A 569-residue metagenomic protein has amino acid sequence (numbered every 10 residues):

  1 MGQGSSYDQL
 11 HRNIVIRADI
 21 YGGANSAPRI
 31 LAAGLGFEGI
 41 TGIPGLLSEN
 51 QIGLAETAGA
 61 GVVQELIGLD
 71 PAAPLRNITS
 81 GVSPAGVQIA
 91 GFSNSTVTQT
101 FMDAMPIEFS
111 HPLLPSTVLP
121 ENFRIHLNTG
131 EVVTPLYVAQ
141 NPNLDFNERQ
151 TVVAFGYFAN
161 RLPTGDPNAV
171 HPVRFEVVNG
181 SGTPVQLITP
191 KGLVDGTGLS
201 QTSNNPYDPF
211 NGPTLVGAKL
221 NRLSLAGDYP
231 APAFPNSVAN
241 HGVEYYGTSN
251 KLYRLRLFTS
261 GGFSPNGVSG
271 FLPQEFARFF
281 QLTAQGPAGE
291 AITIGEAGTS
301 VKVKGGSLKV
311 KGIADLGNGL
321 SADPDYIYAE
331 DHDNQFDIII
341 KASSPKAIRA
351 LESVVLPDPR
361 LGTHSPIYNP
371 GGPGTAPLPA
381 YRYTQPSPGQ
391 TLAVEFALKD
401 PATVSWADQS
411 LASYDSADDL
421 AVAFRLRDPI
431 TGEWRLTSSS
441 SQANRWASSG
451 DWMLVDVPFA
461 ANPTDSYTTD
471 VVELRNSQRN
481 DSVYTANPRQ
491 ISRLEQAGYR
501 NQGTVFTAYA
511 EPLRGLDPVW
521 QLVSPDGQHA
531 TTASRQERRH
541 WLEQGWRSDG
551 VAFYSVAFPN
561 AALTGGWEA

Functional and structural regions predicted by a protein language model:
M1-Q3, E568-A569: Non-Sec secretion/translocation targeting segments of pathogen effectors
G2-A417: Non-catalytic beta-sheet/beta-sandwich ligand-binding modules that flank or precede catalytic cores
D418-A569: Extracellular glycan-binding segments that recognize GlcNAc-based cell-wall polysaccharides
